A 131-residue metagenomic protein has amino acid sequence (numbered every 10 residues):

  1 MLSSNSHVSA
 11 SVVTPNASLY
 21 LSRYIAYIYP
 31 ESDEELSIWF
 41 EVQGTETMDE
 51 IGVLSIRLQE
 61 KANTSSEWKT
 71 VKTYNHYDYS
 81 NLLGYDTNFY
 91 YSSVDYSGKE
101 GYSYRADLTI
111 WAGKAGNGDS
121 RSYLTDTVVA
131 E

Functional and structural regions predicted by a protein language model:
M1-E31: N-terminal prepro-regions of secreted/extracellular proteins
L21-Y27, W39-V42, Y74-Y79, F89-V94: Short structured motifs
I28-G44, D49-G52: Contiguous beta-strand segments within globular domains
V42-E46, E60-A62, I110-K114: Beta-strand elements of well-folded, non-transmembrane domains
L54-K69, R105-D107: Short beta-strand segments and strand-loop junctions that repeat across beta-rich extracellular domains
S55-I56, E67-Y85, L124: Solvent-exposed serine/threonine-rich low-complexity stretches and specific carbohydrate-binding patches
N75-D107, G113-K114: Short, solvent-exposed, Trp/other aromatic-anchored flexible loops in extracytoplasmic proteins
K114-E131: Short beta-strand elements
